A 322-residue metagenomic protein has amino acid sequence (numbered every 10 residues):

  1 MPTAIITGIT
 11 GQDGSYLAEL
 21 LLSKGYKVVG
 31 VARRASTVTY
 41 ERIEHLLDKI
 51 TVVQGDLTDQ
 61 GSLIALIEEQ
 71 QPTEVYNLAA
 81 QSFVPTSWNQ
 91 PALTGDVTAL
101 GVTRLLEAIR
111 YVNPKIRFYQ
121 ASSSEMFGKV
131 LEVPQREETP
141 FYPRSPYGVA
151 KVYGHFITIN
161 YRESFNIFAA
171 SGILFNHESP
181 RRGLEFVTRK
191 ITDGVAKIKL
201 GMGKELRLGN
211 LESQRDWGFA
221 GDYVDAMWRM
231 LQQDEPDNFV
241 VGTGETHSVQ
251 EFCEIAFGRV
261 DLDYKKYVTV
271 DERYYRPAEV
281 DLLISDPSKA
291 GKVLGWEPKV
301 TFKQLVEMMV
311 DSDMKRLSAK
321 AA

Functional and structural regions predicted by a protein language model:
M1-H177, L231, V300, M309-K315 (+1 more regions): N-terminal Rossmann-like NAD(P)+-binding domain of SDR-like oxidoreductases, especially those catalyzing
Q60-I64, T73, P85, A92 (+9 more regions): Residues in well-ordered alpha-helical elements
A79-A80, G154, A226, S285 (+1 more regions): Small-residue (primarily alanine) positions within well-ordered alpha-helices, especially packing/interaction faces
V130-P134, R144-P146, V152, F156-Q232 (+1 more regions): NAD(P)-dependent short-chain dehydrogenase/reductase
L206, N210, D237-F239, H247-E254 (+2 more regions): C-terminal "lid/loop" region of Rossmann-like NAD(P)-dependent oxidoreductases
A220, E272-E297, K315: Conserved C-terminal active-site "lid" loop/helix of NAD(P)H-dependent oxidoreductases that clamps the redox cofactor
